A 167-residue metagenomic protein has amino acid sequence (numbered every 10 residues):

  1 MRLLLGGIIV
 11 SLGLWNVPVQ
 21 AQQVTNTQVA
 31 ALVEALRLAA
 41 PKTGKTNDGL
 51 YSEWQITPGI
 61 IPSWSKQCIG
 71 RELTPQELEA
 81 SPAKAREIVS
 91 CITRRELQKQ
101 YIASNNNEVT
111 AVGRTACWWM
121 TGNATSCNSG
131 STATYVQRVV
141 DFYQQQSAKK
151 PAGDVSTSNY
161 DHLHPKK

Functional and structural regions predicted by a protein language model:
M1-L4: Positively charged n-region of N-terminal signal peptides that target proteins for export
G6-L14: Bacterial N-terminal signal peptides
V17-Q23: Sec/Tat signal peptide C-region and signal peptidase I cleavage site
T25-G44, I56, V89, G113-N123: Short, functionally critical alpha-helical segments immediately adjacent to catalytic or ligand/cofactor-binding
T25-V29, T46-L50, W54, L78-R86 (+2 more regions): Solvent-exposed, acidic/flexible segments
S63, Q67-G113, T121-A124: Alpha-helical segment that forms one wall of the substrate-binding/catalytic cleft in peptidoglycan-active domains
T110-S156: Catalytic and substrate-binding regions of cell-wall glycan-acting enzymes that process beta-1,4-linked
P151-K167: Compositionally biased, proline/threonine/alanine/serine-rich low-complexity intrinsically disordered stretches
